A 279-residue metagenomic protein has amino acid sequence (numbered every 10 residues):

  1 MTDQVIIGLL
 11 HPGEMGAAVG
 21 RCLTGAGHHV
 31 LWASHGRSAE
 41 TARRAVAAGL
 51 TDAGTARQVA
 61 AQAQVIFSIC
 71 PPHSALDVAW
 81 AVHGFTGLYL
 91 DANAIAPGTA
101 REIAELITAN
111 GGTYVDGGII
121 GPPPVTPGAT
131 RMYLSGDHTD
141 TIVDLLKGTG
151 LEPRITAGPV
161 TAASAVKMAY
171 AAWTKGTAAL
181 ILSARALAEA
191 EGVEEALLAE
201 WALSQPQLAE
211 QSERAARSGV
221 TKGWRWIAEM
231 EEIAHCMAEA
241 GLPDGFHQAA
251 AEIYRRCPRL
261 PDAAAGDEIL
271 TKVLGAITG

Functional and structural regions predicted by a protein language model:
M1-A61, T86: NAD(P)+-binding Rossmann beta1-loop-alpha1 motif at the extreme N-terminus of oxidoreductases
I7, A75, I95-K175: Rossmann-fold dinucleotide-binding core
H28, L50, G112, L151 (+1 more regions): Short phosphate-binding/catalytic loops that engage adenosine nucleotides
A56-Y114: Rossmann-fold NAD(P) dinucleotide-binding segment
V166-G266: Helical "substrate-binding/catalytic lid" subdomain of Rossmann-like NAD(P)-dependent dehydrogenases/reductases
A265-G279: Short, basic/aromatic-enriched C-terminal tail that caps enzymatic domains
